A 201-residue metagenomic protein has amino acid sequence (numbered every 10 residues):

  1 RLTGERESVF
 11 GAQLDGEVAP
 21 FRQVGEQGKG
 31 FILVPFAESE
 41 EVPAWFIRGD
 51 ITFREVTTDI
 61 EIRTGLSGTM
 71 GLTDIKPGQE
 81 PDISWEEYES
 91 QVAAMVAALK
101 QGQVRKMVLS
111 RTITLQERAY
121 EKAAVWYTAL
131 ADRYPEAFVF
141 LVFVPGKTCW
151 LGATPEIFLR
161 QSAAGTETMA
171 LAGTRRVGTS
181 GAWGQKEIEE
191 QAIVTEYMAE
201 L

Functional and structural regions predicted by a protein language model:
R1, R105-M107, A137-V142: A short, Trp-centered hydrophobic/proline-enriched beta-strand micro-motif
R1-G16: N-terminal "leader" segments that precede or initiate the main folded domain
R6-V9, I51, T148-C149, G165-E167: Hydrophobic residues embedded in beta-strands of well-ordered beta-sheets
Q13-Q116, E121, I188: Non-catalytic accessory segments adjacent to catalytic cores
E26-G28, A153, I157-L201: Cytosolic ligand/metal-binding cores
F36, I113, V144-G146, I157 (+1 more regions): Short, flexible loop/turn elements at secondary-structure junctions
Q91-M95, V125-A129, A137-F138, S180-G181 (+1 more regions): Short, hydrophobic/aromatic alpha-helical segments in well-folded domains
A119-S162: SIR2/sirtuin-family catalytic core signature
